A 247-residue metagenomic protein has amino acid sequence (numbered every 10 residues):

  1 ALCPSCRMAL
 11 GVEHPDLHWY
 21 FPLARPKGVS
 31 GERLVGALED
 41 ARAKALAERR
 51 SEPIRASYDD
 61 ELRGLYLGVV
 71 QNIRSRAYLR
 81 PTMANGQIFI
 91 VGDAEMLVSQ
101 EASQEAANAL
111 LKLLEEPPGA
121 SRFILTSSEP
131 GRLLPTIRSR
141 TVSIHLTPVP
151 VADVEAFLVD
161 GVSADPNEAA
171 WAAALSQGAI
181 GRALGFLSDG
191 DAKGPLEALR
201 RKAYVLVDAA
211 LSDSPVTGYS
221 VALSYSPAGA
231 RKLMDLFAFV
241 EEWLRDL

Functional and structural regions predicted by a protein language model:
A1-E105: Clamp-loader machinery-focused feature within the broader ASCE/P-loop NTPase space
A1-M8, H18, G119-R122, S128-F239 (+1 more regions): Charged, glycine-rich active-site and insertion segments that engage polyanionic ligands
R63-Y66, S99, S103, T126 (+3 more regions): Short capping loops/turns at secondary-structure boundaries
A102, A106-G119: Conserved catalytic/switch belt of AAA+ P-loop NTPases
L247: Short, charged amphipathic alpha-helical segments flanked by flexible coils
